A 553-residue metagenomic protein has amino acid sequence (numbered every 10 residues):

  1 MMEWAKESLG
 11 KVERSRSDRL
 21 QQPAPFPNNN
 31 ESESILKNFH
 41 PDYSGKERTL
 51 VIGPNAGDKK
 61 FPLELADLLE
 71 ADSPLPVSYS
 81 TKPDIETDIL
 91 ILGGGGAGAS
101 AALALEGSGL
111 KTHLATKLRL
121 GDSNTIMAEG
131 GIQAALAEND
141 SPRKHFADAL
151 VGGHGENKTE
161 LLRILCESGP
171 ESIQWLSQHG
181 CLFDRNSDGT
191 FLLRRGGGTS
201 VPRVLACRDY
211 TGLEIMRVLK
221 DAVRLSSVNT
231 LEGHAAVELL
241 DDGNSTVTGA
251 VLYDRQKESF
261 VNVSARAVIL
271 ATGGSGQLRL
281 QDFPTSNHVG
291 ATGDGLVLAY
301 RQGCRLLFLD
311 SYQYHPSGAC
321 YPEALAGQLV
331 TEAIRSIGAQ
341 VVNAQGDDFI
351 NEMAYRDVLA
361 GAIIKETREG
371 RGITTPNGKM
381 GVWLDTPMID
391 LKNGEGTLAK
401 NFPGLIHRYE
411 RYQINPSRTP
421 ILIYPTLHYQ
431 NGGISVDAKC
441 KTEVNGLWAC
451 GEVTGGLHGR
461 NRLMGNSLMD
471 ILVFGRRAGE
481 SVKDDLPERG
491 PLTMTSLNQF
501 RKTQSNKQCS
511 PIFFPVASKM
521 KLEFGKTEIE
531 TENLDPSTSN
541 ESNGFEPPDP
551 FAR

Functional and structural regions predicted by a protein language model:
M2-I89, G107: Extreme N-terminal leader/targeting segments of oxidoreductases
F26, D72, V77-D88, G96 (+13 more regions): Glycine- and aromatic-enriched mobile tails/lids
L90-L92, N262-G273, A299, W448-A449: Short hydrophobic core segments
L118-L150, H154, Q313-A319, A324-Q328: Conserved N-terminal glycine-rich FAD pyrophosphate-binding loop of Rossmann-like flavoproteins
S177-S259, S264, A271, R279 (+3 more regions): Conserved redox-cofactor binding core of oxidoreductases
V237-V247, L252-Y253, N401-T454: A glycine-rich dinucleotide-binding beta-alpha-beta segment and adjacent secondary-structure elements that constitute
A267-A324, Q328, G465-S481: Glycine-rich loop(s) and the adjacent beta-strand/alpha-helix scaffold that form part
C304-N415, T419, S481-E488: An anion/pyrophosphate-binding glycine-rich loop and adjacent beta-alpha core in soluble alpha-beta enzymes
